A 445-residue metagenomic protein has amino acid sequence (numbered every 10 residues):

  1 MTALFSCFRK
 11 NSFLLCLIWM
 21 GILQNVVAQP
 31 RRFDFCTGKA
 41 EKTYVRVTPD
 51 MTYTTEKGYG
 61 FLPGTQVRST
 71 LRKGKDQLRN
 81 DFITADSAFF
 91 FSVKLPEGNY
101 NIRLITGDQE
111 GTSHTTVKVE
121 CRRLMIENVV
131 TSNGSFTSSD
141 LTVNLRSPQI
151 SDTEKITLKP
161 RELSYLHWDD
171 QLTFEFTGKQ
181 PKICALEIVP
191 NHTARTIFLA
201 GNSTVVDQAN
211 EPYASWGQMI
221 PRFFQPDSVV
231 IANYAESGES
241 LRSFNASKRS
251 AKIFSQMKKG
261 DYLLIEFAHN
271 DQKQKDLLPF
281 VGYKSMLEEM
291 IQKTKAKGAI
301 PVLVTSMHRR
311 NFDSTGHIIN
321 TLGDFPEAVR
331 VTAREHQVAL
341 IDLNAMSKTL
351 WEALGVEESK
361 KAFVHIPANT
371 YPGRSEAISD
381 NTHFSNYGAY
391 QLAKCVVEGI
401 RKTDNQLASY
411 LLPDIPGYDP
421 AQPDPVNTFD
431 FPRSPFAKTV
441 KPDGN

Functional and structural regions predicted by a protein language model:
M1-P30: Bacterial Sec-dependent N-terminal signal peptides
F8, F13-L15, L95-Y100, Q109-E110 (+1 more regions): Short, solvent-exposed loop/edge-beta patches enriched in aromatic
Q29-E211, R374: Compositionally biased, intrinsically disordered or flexible polar/acidic segments
R32, I231-N233, L340: Conserved beta-strand scaffold positions in the cores of enzyme catalytic domains, especially in NTP/NDP-utilizing
N80-F82, E239-F244, I318-I319: Short, flexible loop segments at the rims of nucleotide/cofactor-binding pockets, characterized by
V119-C121, D227, K297, H336: Short, structured coil segments at secondary-structure junctions
W168, K179-P181, V189-L199, T204-Q292 (+1 more regions): Conserved SGNH/GDSL esterase-like catalytic core that processes O-acyl groups on lipids and polysaccharides
K248-P413, A421, P432-N445: Alpha-helical cap/lid subdomain in secreted, periplasmic, or secretory-pathway luminal O-acyl-processing enzymes
